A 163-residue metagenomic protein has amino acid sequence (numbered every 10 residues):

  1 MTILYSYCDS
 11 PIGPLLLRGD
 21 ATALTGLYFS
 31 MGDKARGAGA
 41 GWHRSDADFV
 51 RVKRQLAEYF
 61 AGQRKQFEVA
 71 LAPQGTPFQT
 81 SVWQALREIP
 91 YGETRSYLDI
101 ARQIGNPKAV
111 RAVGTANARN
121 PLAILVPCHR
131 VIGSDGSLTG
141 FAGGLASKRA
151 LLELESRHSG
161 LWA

Functional and structural regions predicted by a protein language model:
M1-K108, L154-A163: Basic nucleic-acid-binding alpha-helical/helix-turn surface characteristic of O6-alkylguanine DNA
L15, P77, T94, P107 (+3 more regions): Gly/Ser/Thr-rich beta-alpha loop segments that engage phosphate groups in nucleotides
L86, R111-R119: Major-groove recognition helix of helix-turn-helix-like DNA-binding domains
P90-E93, N117, P121: Flexible interhelical turns and helix-capping residues at alpha-helix boundaries within structured domains
I124-V131: Short Lys/Arg-enriched helix C-cap and helix-to-coil transition segments that create basic nucleic-acid-contact patches
S134-A163: …primarily DNA-binding HTH/wHTH and HhH modules…
